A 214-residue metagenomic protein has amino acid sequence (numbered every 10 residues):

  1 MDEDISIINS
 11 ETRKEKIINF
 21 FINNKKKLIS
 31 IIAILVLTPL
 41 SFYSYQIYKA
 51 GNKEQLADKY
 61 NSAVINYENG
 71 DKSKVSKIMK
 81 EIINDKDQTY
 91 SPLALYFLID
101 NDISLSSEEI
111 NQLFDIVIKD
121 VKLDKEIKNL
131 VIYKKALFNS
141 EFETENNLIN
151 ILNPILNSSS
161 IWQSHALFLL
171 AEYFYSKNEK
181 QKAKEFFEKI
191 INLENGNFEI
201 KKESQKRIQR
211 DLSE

Functional and structural regions predicted by a protein language model:
M1-L37: N-terminal positive-inside, membrane-proximal cytosolic segments immediately preceding the first
D2-D4, S10, E54-A57, N61 (+2 more regions): Acidic, proline-/serine-/threonine-rich low-complexity intrinsically disordered segments
D2-S10, I65, S91, K119-L123: Acidic, proline/glycine-rich low-complexity intrinsically disordered segments
T38-D58: Transmembrane signal-anchor/signal-peptide helices with a preference for the extracytoplasmic
K53, K72-S73, S107-E108, E145 (+1 more regions): TPR-repeat structural position
S62-L93: Short extracytoplasmic
K86-T89, L95, D102, V117-E214: Soluble extracytoplasmic domains of inner/organellar membrane proteins
